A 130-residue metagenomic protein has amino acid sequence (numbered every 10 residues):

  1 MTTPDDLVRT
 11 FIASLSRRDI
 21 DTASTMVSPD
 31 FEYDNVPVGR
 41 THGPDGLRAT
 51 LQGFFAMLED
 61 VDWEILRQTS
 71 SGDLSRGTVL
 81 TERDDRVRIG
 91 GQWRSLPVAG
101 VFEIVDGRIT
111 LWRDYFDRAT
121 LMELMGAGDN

Functional and structural regions predicted by a protein language model:
M1-N130: C-terminal and inter-domain tail/linker signature
